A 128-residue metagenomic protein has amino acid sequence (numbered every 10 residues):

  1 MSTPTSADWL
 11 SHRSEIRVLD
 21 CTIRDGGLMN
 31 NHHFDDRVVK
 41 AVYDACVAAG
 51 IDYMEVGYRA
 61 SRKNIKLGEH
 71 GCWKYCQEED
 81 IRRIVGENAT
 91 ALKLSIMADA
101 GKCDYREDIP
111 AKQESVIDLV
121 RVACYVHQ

Functional and structural regions predicted by a protein language model:
M1-S11, V39-A48: Short amphipathic alpha-helices and their capping/turn segments at secondary-structure boundaries
A7-N31, T90-A91, K112-S115: N-terminal small/glycine-rich loop or linker at the start of catalytic domains across soluble metabolic enzymes
I23, L28, Y43, V47-A49 (+1 more regions): Short N-terminal signal/transit or membrane-insertion segments and the immediately adjacent low-complexity/disordered
G27-R37, G68-C72: A short N-terminal beta->alpha junction/helix N-cap motif
H32-A41, C124-Q128: Glycine-rich anion/phosphate-binding loops
V47, Y53, Y58-Q128: Active-site beta->alpha loop and helix N-cap motifs at the rims of alpha/beta catalytic domains
